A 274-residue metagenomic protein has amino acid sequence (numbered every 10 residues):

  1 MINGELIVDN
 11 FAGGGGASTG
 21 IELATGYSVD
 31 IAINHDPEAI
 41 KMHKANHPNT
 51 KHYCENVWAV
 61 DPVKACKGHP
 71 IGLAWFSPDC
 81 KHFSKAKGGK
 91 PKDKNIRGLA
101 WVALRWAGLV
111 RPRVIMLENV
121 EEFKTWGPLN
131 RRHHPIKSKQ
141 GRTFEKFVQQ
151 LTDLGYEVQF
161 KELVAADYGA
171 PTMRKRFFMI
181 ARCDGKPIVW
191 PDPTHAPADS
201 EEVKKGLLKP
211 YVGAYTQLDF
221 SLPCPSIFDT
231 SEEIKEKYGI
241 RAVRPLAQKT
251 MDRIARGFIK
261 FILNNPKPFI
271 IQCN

Functional and structural regions predicted by a protein language model:
L6-D9: Conserved beta-strand elements of the Class I
F11-G15: Class I SAM-dependent methyltransferase "Motif I" SAM/SAH-binding loop
G20-S28, N46: A short, Lys/Arg-enriched amphipathic alpha-helix followed by its capping loop at the start of a domain
I33: The conserved SAM/SAH-binding core of class I Rossmann-like methyltransferase domains, concentrating on the hydrophobic
D36: Conserved SAM/SAH-binding beta-strand->alpha-helix loop
K41-C66: S-adenosyl-L-methionine
V63-L73, C80-N274: Class I S-adenosyl-L-methionine
